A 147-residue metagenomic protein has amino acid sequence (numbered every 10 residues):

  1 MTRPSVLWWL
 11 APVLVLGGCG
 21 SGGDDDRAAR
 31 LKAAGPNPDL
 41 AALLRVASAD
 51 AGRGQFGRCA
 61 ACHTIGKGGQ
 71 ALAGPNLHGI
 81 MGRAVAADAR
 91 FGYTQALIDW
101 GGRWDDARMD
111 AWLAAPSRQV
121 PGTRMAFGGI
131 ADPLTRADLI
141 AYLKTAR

Functional and structural regions predicted by a protein language model:
M1-G18: Sec-dependent bacterial lipoprotein signal peptides
C19-G23: Bacterial signal peptide processing site
D26-Q55: Electrostatic cytochrome c docking/interface patches
A33, R90, S117-V120: Short, flexible turn/loop "capping" segments at secondary-structure junctions
R45-A49, Q55, G66, Q70 (+4 more regions): Solvent-exposed, acidic/flexible segments
G52, F56-I65, L139-L143: The canonical Cys-X-X-Cys-His
R53, K67-R103, F127: Gly/Gly-Pro-rich "capping" loops immediately C-terminal to redox-active cysteine motifs in periplasmic/lumenal
R103-R147: C-terminal capping alpha-helices of c-type cytochrome domains
